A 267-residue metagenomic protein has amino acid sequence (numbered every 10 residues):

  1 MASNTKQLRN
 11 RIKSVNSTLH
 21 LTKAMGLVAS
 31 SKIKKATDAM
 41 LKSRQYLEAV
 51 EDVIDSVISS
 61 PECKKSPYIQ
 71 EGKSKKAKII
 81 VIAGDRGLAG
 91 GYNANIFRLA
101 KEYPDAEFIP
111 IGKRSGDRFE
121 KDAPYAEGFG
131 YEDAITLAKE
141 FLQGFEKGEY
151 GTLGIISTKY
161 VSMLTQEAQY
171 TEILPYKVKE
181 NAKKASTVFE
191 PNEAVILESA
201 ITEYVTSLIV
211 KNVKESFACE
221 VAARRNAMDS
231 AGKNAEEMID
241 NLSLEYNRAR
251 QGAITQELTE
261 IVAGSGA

Functional and structural regions predicted by a protein language model:
M1-A267: C-terminal beta-strand-loop-alpha-helix "lid" module of Rossmann-like NAD(P)-dependent dehydrogenases
